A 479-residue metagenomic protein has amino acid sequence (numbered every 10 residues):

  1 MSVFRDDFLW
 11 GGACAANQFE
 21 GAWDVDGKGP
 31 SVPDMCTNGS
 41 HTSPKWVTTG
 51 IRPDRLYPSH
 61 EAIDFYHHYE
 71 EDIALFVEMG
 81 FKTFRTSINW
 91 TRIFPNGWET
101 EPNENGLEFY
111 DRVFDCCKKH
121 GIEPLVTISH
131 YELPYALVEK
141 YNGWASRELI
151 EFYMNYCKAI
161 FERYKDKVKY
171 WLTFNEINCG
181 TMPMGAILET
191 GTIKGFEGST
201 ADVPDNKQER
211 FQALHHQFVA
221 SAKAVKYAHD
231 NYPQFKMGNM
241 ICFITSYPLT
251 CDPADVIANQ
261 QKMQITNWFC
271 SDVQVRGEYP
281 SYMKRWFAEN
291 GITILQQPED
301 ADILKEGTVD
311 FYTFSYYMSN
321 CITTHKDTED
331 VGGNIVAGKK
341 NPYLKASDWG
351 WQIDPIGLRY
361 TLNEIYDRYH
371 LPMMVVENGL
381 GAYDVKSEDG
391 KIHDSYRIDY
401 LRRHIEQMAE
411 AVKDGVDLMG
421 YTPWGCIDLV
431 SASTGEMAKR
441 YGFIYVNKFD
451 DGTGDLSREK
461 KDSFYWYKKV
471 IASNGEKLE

Functional and structural regions predicted by a protein language model:
M1-P53, V77, N96-W98, L107-E479: Active-site region of glycoside hydrolase catalytic domains
D54-H68, A145-R147: Active-site mouth loops of central-metabolism enzymes
D64, H68-N89, E123, E306-Y312: Catalytic domains of carbohydrate-active enzymes, especially glycoside hydrolases
K82, T91-I93, Y131-L133: A short acidic, glycine/proline-enriched capping/turn motif at secondary-structure boundaries, especially helix N-cap
I88-P102: Glycine-rich, proline-tolerant flexible connector loops at the mouths of alpha/beta enzymes
